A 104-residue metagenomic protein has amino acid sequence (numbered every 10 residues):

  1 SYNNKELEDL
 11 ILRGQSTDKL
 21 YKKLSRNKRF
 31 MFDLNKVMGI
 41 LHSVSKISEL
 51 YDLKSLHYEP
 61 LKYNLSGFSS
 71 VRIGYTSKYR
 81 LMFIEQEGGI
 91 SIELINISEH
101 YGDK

Functional and structural regions predicted by a protein language model:
S1-G39: Arg/Lys-rich, positively charged N-terminal/basic patches that mediate binding to nucleic acids
L12, K46, G88: Residue-level marker of positions within ordered structural domains that often coincide with functionally constrained
L12-T17, L24-S25, D52, N64-S66 (+1 more regions): Short, charged helix-to-loop "capping" segments that act as catalytic/coupling loops
S43-V71: A short, surface-exposed loop/turn module that caps and links secondary-structure elements
K62, S66-K104: Enriched for short, Lys/Arg-rich terminal
